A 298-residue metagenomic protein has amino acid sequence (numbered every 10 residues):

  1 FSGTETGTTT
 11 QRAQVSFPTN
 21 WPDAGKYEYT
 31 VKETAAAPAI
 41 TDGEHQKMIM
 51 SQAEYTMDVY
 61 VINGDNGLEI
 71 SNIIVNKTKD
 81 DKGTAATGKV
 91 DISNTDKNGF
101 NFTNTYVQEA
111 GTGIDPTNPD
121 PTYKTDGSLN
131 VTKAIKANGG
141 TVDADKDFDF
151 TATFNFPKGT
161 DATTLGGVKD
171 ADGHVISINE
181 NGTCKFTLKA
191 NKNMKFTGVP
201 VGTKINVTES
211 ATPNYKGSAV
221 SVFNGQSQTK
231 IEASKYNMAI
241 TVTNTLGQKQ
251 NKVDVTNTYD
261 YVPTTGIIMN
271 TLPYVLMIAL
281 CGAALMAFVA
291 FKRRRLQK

Functional and structural regions predicted by a protein language model:
F1-K298: Solvent-exposed loop/turn and edge beta-strand elements of beta-rich ligand-binding domains
